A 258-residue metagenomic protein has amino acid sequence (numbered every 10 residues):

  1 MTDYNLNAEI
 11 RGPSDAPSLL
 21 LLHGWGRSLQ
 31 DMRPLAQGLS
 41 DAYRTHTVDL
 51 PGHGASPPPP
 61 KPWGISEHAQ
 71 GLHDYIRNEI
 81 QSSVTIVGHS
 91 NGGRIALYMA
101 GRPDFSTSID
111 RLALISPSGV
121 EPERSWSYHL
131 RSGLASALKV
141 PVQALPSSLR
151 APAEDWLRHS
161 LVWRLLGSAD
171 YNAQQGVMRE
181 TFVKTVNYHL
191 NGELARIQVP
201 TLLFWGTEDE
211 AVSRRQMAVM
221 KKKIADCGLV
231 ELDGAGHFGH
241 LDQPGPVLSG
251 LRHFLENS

Functional and structural regions predicted by a protein language model:
Y4, H46-V87, S249: Active-site loop/oxyanion-hole signature of alpha/beta-hydrolase fold enzymes
I10-A55: Conserved HGGG/HGGXW glycine-rich cap/lid loop of the alpha/beta-hydrolase fold
G24-R27, S90, S118: Active-site glycine-rich loops that stabilize anionic/oxyanionic intermediates across multiple enzyme folds
G88, G92, A96: Gly/Ala-rich beta-loop-alpha elbow adjacent to hydrolase catalytic centers
L97-R102, I109-A144: Flexible "cap/lid" loop of the alpha/beta hydrolase fold
L114, S125, V142-Q198: Conserved alpha/beta-hydrolase catalytic His-Asp/Glu region
I197, L203-W205, D209: Short beta-strand/loop motif that positions the catalytic acidic residue of the alpha/beta-hydrolase fold
A235-L248: Catalytic histidine-centered segment of alpha/beta-hydrolase-like enzymes
